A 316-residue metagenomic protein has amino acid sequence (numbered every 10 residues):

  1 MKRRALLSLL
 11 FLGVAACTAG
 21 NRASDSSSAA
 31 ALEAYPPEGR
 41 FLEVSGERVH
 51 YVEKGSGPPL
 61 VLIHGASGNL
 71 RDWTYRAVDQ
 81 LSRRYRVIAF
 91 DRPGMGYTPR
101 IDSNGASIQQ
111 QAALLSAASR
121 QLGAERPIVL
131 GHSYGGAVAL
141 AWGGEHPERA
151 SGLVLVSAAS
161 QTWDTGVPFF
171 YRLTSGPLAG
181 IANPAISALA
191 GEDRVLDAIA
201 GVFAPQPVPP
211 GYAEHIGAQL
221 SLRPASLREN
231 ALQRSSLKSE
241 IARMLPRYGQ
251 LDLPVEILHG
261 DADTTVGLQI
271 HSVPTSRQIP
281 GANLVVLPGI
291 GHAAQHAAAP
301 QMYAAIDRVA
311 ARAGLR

Functional and structural regions predicted by a protein language model:
M1-L60, R83-Y85, E125, A310-R316: Alpha/beta-hydrolase fold catalytic core
E47, K54-Y97: Conserved HGGG/HGGXW glycine-rich cap/lid loop of the alpha/beta-hydrolase fold
V52-K54, A89-L130, Y134: Active-site loop/oxyanion-hole signature of alpha/beta-hydrolase fold enzymes
L153-P184: Flexible "cap/lid" loop of the alpha/beta hydrolase fold
T165-F170, S187-Q250: Conserved alpha/beta-hydrolase catalytic His-Asp/Glu region
M244, L268-T275: Short alpha-helix in the alpha/beta-hydrolase fold that links the catalytic acid
L251, I257-H259: Short beta-strand/loop motif that positions the catalytic acidic residue of the alpha/beta-hydrolase fold
A282-R316: Catalytic active-site module of serine/aspartate enzymes centered on a nucleophile-bearing elbow/loop
